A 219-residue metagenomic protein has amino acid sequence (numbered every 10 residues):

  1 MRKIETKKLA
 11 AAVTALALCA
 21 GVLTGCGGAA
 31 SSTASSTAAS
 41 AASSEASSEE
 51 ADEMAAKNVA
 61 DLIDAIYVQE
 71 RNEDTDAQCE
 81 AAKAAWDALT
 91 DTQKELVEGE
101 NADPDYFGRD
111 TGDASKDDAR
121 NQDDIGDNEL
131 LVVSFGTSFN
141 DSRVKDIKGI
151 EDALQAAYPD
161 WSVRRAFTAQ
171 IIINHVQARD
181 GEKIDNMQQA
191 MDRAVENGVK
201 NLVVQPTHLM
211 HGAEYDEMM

Functional and structural regions predicted by a protein language model:
M1-V13: Bacterial Sec-dependent N-terminal signal peptides
T14-A15, K145: Extended amphipathic secondary-structure runs
L16-A20: Core hydrophobic alpha-helical transmembrane segments of single-pass membrane proteins
G21-G25: C-terminal motif of bacterial Sec signal peptides marking the signal peptidase cleavage site
G27-A29: Bacterial signal peptide processing site
S31-E49: Intrinsically disordered, low-complexity serine/threonine-rich repeat tracts
S47-G108: Beta-rich interaction/scaffold domains
N101, D105-M219: Active-site-proximal alpha-helix that buttresses catalytic centers in soluble enzyme cores
